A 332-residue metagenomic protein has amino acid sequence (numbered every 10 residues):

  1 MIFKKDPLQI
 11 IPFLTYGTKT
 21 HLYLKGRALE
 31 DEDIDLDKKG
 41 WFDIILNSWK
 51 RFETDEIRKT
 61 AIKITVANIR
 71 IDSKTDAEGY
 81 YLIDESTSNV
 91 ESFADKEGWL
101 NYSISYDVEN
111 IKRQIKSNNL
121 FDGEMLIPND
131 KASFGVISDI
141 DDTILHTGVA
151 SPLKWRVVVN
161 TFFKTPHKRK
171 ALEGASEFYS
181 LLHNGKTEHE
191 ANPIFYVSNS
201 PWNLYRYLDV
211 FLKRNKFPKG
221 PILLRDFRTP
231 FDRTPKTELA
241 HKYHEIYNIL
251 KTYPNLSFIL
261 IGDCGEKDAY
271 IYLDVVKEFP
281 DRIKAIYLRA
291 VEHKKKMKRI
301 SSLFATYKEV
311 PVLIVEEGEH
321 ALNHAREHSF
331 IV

Functional and structural regions predicted by a protein language model:
M1-P128, G318-V332: Intrinsically disordered, serine/threonine/proline
I2-Q9, T15-T18, K25-R27, E53-R58 (+2 more regions): Alpha-helical substrate-recognition element adjacent to the catalytic core
D76, D139-D142, D263, D268: Acidic side chains
E85-T87, F178-L182, Y272-V275: Short, well-ordered amphipathic alpha-helices
V90-A94, I111-K112, H183-H189, V276-P280: Alpha-helix termini
D95-E97, D130-K131, T187-N192, Y253-N255 (+1 more regions): Short helix-terminating capping/connector loops at secondary-structure junctions
L100-Y102, G135, I194, S257-F258 (+1 more regions): Hydrophobic beta-strand segments of well-ordered beta-sheets in folded domains
S200-V332: C-terminal cap/substrate-recognition subdomain and adjoining C-terminal extension of metal-dependent phosphatase-like
